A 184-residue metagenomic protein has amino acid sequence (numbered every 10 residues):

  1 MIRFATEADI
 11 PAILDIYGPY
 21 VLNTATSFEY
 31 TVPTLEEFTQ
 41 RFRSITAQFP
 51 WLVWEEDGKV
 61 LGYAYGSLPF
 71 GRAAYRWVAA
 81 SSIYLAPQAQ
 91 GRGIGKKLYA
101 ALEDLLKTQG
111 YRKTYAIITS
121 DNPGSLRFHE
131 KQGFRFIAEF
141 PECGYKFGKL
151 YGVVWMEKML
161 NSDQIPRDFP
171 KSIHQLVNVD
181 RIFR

Functional and structural regions predicted by a protein language model:
M1-D15: A short beta-loop-alpha structural element at the N-terminal edge of CoA-dependent acyl/N-acetyltransferase catalytic
L14-R41: Conserved GNAT-fold acetyl-CoA-binding loop/helix
Y17, H129, F134, M156: Conserved active-site tyrosine of GNAT-family acetyltransferases
P33-Q88, Y99-A100, M159-L160: Acetyl-CoA-dependent GNAT
Q90, A116-L126: Conserved beta-strand-loop-alpha-helix junction that forms the acyl-donor binding cleft
G91-L105, R127-K131: Conserved acetyl-CoA-binding loop-helix of GNAT-fold acetyltransferases
L106-I118: Conserved GNAT acetyl-CoA-binding A-motif
Y115-I118, R135-G152, N161-S162: Conserved catalytic-core motifs of GNAT/GCN5-like acyltransferases
